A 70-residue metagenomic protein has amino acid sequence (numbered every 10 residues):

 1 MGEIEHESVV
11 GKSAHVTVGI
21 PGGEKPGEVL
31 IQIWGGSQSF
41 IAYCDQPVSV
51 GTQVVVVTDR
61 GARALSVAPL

Functional and structural regions predicted by a protein language model:
G2-L70: Terminal membrane-proximal soluble interaction domains of membrane-associated proteins
